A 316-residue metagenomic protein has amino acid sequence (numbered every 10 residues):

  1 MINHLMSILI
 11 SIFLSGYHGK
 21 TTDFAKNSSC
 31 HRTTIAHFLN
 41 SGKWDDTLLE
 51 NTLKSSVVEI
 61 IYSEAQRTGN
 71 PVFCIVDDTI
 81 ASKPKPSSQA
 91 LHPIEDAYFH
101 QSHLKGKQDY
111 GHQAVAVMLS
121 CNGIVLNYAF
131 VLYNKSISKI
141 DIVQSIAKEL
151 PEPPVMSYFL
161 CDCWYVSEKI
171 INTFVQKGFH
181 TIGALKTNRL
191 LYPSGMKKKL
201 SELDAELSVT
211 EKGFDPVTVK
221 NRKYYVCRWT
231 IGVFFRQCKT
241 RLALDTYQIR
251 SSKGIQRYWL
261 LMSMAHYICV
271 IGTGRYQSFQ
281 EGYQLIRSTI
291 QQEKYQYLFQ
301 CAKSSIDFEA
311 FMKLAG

Functional and structural regions predicted by a protein language model:
M1-H4, L104-Y110, Q248-W259: Structural motif
M1-L49, L53: Gly/serine-rich nucleotide phosphate-binding loop at the start of the catalytic core of nucleotide/ADP-ribose-handling
S11, S41-N122: Active-site-proximal, Lys/Arg-enriched surface segment that forms a nucleic-acid-binding/basic interface patch
F24-A25, N70-P84, V117, F159-V166 (+3 more regions): Short, conserved catalytic/metal-binding motifs centered on acidic residues
I80, R222-I249: Short amphipathic alpha-helical "interface-anchor" segments enriched in bulky aromatics
F130-V226, E281-I286, M312-L314: An internal, acidic/charged active-site-proximal segment that coordinates divalent cations and/or engages
L244-F299: Basic, amphipathic alpha-helical segments enriched in Lys/Arg and hydrophobic/aromatic residues
Q292-G316: Charge-biased C-terminal accessory regions appended to nucleic-acid-, cytoskeletal NTPase
